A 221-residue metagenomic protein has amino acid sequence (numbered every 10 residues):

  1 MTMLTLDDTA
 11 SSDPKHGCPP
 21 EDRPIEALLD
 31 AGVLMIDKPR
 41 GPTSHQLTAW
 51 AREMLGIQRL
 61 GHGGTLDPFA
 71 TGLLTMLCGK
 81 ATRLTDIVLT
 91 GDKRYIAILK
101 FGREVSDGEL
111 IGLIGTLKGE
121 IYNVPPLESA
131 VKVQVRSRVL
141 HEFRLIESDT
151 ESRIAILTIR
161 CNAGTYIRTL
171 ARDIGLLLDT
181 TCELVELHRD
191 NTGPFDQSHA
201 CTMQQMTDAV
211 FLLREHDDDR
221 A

Functional and structural regions predicted by a protein language model:
M1-T71, L77-A221: Non-catalytic RNA-recognition surface used by pseudouridine synthases
